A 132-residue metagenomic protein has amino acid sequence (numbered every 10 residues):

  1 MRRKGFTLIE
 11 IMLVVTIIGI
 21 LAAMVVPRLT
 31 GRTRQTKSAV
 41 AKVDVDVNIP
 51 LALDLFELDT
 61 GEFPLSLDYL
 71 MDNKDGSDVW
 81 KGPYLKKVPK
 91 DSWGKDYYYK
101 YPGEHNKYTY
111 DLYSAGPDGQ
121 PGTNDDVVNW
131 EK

Functional and structural regions predicted by a protein language model:
M1, G19, G31, T60 (+1 more regions): Short, flexible active-site loop motifs that bind/organize anionic cofactors or intermediates
R2, T16-G19, S38, I49 (+1 more regions): Hydrophobic alpha-helical segments
R2-L29: N-terminal single-pass transmembrane signal-anchor helix
I17, G31-Q35, N106-K107, W130: Generic secondary-structure boundary signal with a strong preference for alpha-helix termini
G19, V43, Y108-T109: Short amphipathic alpha-helical leader/targeting segments
P27-D75: Conserved hydrophobic/amphipathic alpha-helical signal-anchor segments
L58-K132: Periplasmic/extracellular, small/polar-rich flexible segments of pilin-like filament-forming proteins
